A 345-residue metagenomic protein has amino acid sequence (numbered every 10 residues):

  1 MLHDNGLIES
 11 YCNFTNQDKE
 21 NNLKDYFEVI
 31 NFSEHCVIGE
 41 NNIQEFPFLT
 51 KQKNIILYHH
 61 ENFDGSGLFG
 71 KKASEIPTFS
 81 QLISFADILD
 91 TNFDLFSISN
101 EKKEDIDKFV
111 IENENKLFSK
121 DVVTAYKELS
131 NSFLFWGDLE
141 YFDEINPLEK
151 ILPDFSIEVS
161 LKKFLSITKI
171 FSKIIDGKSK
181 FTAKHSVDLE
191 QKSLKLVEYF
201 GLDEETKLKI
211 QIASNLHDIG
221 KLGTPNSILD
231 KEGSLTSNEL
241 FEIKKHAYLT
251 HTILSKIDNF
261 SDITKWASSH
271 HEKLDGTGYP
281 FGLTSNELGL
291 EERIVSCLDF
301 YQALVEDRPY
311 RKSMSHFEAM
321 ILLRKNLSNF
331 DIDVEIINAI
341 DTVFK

Functional and structural regions predicted by a protein language model:
M1-K345: Histidine- and acidic-residue-rich, metal-dependent catalytic cores
